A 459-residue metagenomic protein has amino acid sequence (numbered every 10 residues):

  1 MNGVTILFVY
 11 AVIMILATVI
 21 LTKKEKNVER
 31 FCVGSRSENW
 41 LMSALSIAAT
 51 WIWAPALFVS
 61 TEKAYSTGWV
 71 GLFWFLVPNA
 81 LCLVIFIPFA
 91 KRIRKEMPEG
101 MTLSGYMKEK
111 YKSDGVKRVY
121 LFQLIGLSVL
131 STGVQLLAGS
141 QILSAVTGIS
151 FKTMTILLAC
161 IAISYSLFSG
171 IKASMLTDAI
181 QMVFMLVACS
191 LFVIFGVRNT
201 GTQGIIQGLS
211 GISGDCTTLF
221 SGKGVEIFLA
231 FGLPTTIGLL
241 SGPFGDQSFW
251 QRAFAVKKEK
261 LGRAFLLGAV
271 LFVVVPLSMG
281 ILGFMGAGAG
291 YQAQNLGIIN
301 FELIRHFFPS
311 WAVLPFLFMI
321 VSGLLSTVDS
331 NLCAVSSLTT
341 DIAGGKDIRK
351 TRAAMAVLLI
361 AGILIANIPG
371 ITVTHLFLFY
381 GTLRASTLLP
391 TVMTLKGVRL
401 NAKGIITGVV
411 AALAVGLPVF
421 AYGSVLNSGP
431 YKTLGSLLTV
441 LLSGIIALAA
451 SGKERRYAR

Functional and structural regions predicted by a protein language model:
M1-I20, A402-R459: A generic transmembrane alpha-helix motif of multi-pass inner-membrane proteins
M1-L57, S166-S169, A188, K258-A264 (+1 more regions): Membrane-interface "cap" regions at the ends of multi-pass membrane proteins
L16-K24, A90, S128, T132-L136 (+10 more regions): Hydrophobic alpha-helical segments and their helix-loop junctions in multi-pass secondary transporters
N27, G100-K108, K112, G170-A179 (+6 more regions): Hydrophobic, small-residue-rich membrane helices and short re-entrant helix-turn-helix hairpins that build
C32-E99, I237, F249-Y291, R305-P315 (+1 more regions): Membrane-interface helix-loop-helix modules in multi-pass membrane proteins
F73-S166, P234-L239, I320-S330, I348: Helix-loop-helix module between adjacent transmembrane segments
K110-R118, A334-I371: Loop-to-transmembrane helix boundary motifs in multi-pass membrane proteins
F122-G133, F184-F195, L229-P243, K258-G288 (+2 more regions): Selective recognition of specific alpha-helical transmembrane segments in multi-pass small-molecule
